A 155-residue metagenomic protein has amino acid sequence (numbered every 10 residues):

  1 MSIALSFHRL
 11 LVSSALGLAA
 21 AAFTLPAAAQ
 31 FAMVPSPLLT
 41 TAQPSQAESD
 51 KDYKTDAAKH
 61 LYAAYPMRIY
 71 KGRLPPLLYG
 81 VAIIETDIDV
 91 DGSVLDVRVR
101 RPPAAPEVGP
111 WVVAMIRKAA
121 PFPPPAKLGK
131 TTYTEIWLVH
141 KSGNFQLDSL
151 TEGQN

Functional and structural regions predicted by a protein language model:
S2-L16: Bacterial N-terminal signal peptides that target proteins for export
A19, T24-A27: N-terminal signal peptide c-region/cleavage motif recognized by signal peptidases
Q30-P44, E48, T55, K59-M67 (+3 more regions): Conserved "boundary/linchpin" sites in short secondary-structure elements
G72-L74: Acidic, negatively charged sequence signal that fires either on conserved catalytic/metal-binding carboxylates
P76-I83: Short, small/polar residue-rich loop motifs at catalytic or cofactor-binding pockets
T86: Conserved metal-phosphate-binding beta-hairpin within the catalytic cores of diverse ATP-dependent phosphoryl-transfer
R101-E107: A short acidic/small-residue loop/turn micro-motif
